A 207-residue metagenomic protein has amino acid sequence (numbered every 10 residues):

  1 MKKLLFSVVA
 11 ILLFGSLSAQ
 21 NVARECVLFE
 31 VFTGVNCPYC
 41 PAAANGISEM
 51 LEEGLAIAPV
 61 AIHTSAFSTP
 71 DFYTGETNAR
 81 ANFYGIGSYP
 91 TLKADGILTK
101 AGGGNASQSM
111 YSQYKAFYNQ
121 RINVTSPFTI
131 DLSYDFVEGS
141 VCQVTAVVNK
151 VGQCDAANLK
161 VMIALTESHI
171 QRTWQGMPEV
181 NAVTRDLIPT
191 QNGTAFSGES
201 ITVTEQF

Functional and structural regions predicted by a protein language model:
M1-R24: Bacterial Sec-dependent N-terminal signal peptides
I11-L13, N36-Y39, V141, Q153: The N-terminal extracellular segments of secreted preproproteins, especially immediately downstream of signal
L12, F32, V183: Residue-level signal for pocket-adjacent positions within structured domains
G15, C26-F29, P90: Short, proline-centered helix/strand-breaking motifs
Q20-I62: Local sequence-structure signature of Cys/Sec-based thiol-disulfide redox active-site neighborhoods
N45, L55-F207: Short, conserved sequence motifs used for protein processing/export or organelle targeting and for catalysis
